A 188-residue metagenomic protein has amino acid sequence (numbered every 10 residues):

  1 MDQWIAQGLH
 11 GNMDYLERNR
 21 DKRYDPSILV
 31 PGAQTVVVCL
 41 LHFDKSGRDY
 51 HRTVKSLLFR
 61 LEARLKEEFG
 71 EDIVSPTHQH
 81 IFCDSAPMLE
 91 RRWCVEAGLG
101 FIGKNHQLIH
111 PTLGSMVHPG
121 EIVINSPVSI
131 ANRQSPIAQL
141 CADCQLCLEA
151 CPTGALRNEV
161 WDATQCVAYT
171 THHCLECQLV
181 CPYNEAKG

Functional and structural regions predicted by a protein language model:
M1-N132, P136-L140, A168, K187-G188: Auxiliary alpha/beta "docking" domains used to position bulky ligands
L146-A168, H172-G188: Iron-sulfur cluster-binding cysteine motifs and their immediate structural context in ferredoxin-like electron-transfer
